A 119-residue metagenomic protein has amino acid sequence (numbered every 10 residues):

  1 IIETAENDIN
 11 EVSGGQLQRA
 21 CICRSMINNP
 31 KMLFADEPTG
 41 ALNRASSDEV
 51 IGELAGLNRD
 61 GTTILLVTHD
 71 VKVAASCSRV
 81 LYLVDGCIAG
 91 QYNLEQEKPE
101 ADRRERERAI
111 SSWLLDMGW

Functional and structural regions predicted by a protein language model:
D8-V12, Q16: Conserved ABC ATPase signature
I22: Hydrophobic anchor residue at the start of the ABC signature
N29: Conserved catalytic motifs of ABC-family nucleotide-binding domains
L33-D36: Catalytic Walker B motif of ABC-type/P-loop ATPase nucleotide-binding domains
R44-S46: Helix N-cap at the start of a conserved alpha-helix in ABC-type nucleotide-binding domains
D48-D60: Helical segment within the ABC ATPase nucleotide-binding domain
C87-W113: Conserved beta-strand-loop-alpha-helix hinge in the C-terminal portion of ABC ATPase nucleotide-binding domains
